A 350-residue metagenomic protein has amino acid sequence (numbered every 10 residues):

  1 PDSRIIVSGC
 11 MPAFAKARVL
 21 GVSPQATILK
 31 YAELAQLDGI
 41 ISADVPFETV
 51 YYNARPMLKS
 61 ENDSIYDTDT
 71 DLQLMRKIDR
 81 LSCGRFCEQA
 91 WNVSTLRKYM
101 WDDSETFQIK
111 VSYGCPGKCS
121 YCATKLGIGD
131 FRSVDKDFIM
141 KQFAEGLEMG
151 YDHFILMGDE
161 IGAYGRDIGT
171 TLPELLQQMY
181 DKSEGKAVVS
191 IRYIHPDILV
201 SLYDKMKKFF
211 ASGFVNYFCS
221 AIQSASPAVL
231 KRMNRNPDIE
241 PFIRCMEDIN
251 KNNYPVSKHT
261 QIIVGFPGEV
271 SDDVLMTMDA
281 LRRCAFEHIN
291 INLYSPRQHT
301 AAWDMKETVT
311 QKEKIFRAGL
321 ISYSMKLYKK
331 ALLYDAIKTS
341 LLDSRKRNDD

Functional and structural regions predicted by a protein language model:
P1-M157, E240-E247, K251, R283 (+6 more regions): Proteins enriched for Cys/Gly/acidic motifs involved in redox and nucleic-acid/cofactor modification
F14, L147-D272: Conserved SAM/AdoMet-binding glycine-rich loop
G21-D38, L176-K186, K208-Y217, M276-H288: Structural recognition of alpha->loop->beta junctions
L34-D38, K136, M140, P173 (+3 more regions): Short, amphipathic alpha-helical "lid/cap" segments that border enzyme active or binding sites
I128-G129, K231-D238, D304-T310: Short glycine-enriched, charge-decorated loop/helix-capping segments at active-site entrances that position
A144, T170-T171, D304-K306: Short low-complexity, flexible loop/linker segments enriched in glycine and/or proline with clustered acidic
Y164, G185-A187, A301-G319: Short acidic, glycine/proline-enriched helix-loop-strand junctions
T339-K346: Structural detector for short beta-strands of small beta-barrel domains
